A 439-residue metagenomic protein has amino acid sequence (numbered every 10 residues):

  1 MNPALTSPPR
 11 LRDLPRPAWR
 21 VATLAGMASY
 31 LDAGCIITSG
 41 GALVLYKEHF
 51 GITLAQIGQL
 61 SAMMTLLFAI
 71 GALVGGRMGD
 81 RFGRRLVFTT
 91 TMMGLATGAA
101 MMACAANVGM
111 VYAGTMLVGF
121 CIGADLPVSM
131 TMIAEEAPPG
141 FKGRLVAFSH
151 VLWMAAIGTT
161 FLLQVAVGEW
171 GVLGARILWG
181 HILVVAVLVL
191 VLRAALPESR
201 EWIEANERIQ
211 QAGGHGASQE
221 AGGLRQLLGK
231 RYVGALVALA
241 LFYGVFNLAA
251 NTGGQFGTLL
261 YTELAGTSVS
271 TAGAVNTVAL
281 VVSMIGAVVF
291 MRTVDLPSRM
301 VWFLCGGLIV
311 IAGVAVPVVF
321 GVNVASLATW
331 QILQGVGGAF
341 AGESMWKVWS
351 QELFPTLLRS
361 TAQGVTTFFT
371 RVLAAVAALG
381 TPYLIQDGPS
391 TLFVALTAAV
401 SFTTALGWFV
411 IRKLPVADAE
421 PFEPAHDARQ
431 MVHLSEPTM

Functional and structural regions predicted by a protein language model:
M1-G34: Cytosolic juxtamembrane N-terminal segment immediately preceding the first transmembrane helix of multi-pass
S39-G40, R231-M284: Extracytoplasmic gate region of multi-pass secondary transporters
G51, G83, C104-G109, P138 (+1 more regions): Helix-breaking motifs and short loop linkers at transmembrane-helix boundaries and internal kinks in secondary membrane
I70-A106: Conserved MFS/SLC helix-loop-helix module at the cytosolic interface between two early adjacent transmembrane helices
A72-G83, G286-S298: Helix-to-loop junctions at the C-terminal end of transmembrane segments in multipass secondary transporters
R81-T91, D295-G307: Cytoplasmic membrane-interface "Motif A"-like loop-to-helix N-cap segments of 12-TM Major Facilitator Superfamily
G114-V151: Cytoplasmic helix-loop-helix junction between adjacent transmembrane helices in 12-TM secondary transporters
K142, S149-A194: Helix-loop-helix hairpin linking two adjacent transmembrane segments in secondary transporters
